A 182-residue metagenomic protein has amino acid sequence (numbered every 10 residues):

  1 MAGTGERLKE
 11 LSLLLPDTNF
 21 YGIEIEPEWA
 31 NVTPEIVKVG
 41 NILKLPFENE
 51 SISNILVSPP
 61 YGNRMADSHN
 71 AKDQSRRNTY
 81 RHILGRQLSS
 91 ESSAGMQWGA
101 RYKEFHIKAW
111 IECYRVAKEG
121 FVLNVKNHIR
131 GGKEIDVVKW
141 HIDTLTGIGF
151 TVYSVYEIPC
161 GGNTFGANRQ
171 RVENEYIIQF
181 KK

Functional and structural regions predicted by a protein language model:
M1-K182: Class I S-adenosyl-L-methionine-dependent methyltransferase catalytic core
